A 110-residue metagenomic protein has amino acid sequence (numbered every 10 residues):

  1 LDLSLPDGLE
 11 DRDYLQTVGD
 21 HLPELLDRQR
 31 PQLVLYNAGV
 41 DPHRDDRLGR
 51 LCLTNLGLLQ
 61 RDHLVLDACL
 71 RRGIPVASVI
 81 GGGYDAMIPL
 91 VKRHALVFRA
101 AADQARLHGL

Functional and structural regions predicted by a protein language model:
L1-L110: A general "terminal functional-core" signal
